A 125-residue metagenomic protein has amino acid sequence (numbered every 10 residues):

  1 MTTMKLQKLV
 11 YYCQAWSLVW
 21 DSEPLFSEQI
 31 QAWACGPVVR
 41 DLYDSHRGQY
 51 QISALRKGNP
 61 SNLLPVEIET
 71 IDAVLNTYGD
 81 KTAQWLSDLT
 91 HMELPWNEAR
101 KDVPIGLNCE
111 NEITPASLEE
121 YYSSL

Functional and structural regions predicted by a protein language model:
M1-L125: Domain-edge interaction signal
